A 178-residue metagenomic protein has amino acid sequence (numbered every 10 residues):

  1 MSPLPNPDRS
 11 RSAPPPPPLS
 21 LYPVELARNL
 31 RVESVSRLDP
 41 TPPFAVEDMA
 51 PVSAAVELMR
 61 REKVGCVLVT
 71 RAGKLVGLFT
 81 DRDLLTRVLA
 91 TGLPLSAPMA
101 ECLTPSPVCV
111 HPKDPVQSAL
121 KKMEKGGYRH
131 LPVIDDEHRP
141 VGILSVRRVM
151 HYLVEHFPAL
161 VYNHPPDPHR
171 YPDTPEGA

Functional and structural regions predicted by a protein language model:
M1-A178: Tandem CBS (Cystathionine beta-synthase) repeat/Bateman regulatory domains
